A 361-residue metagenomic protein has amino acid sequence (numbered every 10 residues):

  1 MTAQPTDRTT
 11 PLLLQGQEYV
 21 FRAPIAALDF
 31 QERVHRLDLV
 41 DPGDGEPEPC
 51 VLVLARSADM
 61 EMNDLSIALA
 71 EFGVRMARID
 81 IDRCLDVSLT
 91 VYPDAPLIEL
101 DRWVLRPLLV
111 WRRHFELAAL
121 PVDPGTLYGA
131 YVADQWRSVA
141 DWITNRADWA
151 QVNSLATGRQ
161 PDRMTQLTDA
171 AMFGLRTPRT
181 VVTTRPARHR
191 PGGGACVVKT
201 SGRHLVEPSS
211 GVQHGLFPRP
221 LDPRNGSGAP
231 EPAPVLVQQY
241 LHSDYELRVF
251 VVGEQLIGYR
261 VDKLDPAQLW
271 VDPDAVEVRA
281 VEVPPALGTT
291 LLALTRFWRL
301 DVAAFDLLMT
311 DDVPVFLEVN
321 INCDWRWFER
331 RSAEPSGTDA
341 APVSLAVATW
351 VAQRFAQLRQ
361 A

Functional and structural regions predicted by a protein language model:
T2-G45: Short N-terminal or domain-adjacent regulatory/targeting segments
A3-L12, G16-E18, E282, R296-F297 (+1 more regions): C-terminal active-site "lid" helix and adjoining low-complexity regulatory extension at the edge of ATP-using catalytic
P11-L28, R56-F72, A77-T177: Conserved N-proximal alpha/beta basic substrate-recognition cap immediately N-terminal to, or forming the N-lobe
D44-S57, V198: Short hydrophobic beta-strand segments
L69, P191-L292: Phosphate-binding site of ATP-dependent enzymes
G73, P93-D94, V251-Q255, T310-D312: Short acidic-glycine loop/turn motifs at beta-strand connectors
R159, T165-S210: Loop-centered beta-sheet repeat module
L247, L300-D311: A short glycine-rich, hydrophobically flanked beta-strand micro-motif that places a catalytic Asp/Glu for divalent metal
